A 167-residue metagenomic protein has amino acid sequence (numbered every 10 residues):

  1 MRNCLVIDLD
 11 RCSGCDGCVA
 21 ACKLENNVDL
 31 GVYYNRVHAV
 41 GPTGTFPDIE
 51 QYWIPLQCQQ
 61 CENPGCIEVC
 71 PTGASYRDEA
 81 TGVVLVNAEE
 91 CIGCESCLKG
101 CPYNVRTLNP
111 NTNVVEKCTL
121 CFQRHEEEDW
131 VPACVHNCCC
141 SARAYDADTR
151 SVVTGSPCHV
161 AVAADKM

Functional and structural regions predicted by a protein language model:
M1-M167: Non-ligating segments of multi-cofactor redox enzymes
